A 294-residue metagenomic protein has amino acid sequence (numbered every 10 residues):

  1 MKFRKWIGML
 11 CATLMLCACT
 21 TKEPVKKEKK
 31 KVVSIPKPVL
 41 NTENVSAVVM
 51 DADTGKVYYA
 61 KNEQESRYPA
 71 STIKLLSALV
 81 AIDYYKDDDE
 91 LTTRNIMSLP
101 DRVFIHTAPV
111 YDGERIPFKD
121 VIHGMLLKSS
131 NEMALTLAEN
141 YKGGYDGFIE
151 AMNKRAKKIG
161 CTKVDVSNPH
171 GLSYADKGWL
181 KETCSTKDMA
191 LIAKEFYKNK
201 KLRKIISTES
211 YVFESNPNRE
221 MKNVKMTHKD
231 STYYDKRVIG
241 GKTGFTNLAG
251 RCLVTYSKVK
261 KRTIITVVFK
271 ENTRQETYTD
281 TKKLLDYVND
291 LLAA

Functional and structural regions predicted by a protein language model:
M1-I7: Bacterial N-terminal signal peptides that target proteins for export
I7-G8, I149: Hydrophobic face of alpha-helices
C17-A18: C-terminal motif of bacterial Sec signal peptides marking the signal peptidase cleavage site
T21: Short, conserved catalytic or interaction motifs in soluble domains
P24-K187, Y197: Active-site-adjacent loops and short helices of periplasmic peptidoglycan-processing enzymes
K31-N44, G143-A294: Penicillin-recognizing serine hydrolase domain
